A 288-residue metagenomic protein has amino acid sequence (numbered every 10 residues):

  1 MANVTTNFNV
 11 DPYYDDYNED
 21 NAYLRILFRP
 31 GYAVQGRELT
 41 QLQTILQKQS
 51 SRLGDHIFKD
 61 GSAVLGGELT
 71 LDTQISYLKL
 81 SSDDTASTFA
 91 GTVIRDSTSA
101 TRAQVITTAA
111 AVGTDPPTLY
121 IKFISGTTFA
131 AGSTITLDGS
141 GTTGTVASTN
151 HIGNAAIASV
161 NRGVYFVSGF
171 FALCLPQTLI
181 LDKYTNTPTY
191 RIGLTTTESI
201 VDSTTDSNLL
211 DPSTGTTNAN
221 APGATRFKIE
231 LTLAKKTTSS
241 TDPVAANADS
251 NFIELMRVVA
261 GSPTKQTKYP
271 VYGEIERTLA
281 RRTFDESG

Functional and structural regions predicted by a protein language model:
M1-G288: Subunit-assembly interface segments of extracellular/virion macromolecular structures
